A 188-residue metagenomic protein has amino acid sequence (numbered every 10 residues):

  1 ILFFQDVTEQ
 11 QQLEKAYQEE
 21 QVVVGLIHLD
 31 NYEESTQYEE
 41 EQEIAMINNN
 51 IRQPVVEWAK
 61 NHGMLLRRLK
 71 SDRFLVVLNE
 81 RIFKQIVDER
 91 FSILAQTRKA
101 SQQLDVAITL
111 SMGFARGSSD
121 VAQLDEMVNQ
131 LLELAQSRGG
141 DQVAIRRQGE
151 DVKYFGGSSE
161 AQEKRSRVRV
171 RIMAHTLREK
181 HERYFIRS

Functional and structural regions predicted by a protein language model:
I1, R169-F185: Active-site core of bacterial EAL-family cyclic-dinucleotide phosphodiesterase domains
I1-Q42, S137, R146-K164, V168: Sensory coupling linkers of modular signal transduction proteins
E14-Y17, F91, G117-G140, E160-V168: Catalytic-core segments of nucleotide cyclases and related cyclic-nucleotide turnover enzymes
S35-N50, Q85: Conserved catalytic/dimerization core of cyclic nucleotide/dinucleotide signaling enzymes
R52-R81, L104-D105: Conserved helix-loop-beta segment at the catalytic/binding core of cyclic-nucleotide signaling proteins
H62, I93-L104: Short catalytic/binding micro-motifs of nucleotide second-messenger systems
R68-L75, Q102-Q130, D141-Q148: A short glycine-enriched loop-to-beta-strand structural element that forms part of the catalytic core of nucleotide
K70, F74-A95, D120-L124: Short helix/loop segment flanking the catalytic signature motif in cyclic-nucleotide metabolism enzymes
